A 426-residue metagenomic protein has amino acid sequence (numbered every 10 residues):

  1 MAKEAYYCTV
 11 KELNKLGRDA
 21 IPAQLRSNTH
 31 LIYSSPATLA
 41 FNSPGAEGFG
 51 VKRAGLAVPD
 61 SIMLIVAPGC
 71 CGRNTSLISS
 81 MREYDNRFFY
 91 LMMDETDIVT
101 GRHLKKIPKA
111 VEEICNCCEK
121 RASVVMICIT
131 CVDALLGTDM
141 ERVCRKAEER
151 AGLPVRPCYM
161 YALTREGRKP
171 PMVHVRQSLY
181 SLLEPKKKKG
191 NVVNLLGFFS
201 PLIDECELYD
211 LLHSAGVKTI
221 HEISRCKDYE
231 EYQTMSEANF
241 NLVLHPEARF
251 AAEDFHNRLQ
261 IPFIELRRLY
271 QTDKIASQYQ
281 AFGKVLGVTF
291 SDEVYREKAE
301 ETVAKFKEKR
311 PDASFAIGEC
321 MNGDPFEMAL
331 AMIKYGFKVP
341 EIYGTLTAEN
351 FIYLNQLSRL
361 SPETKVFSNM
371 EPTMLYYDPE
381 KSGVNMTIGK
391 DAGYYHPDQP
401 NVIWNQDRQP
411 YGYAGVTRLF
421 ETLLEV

Functional and structural regions predicted by a protein language model:
M1-V426: An N-terminal assembly and electron-transfer interface module characteristic of large anaerobic redox and radical
